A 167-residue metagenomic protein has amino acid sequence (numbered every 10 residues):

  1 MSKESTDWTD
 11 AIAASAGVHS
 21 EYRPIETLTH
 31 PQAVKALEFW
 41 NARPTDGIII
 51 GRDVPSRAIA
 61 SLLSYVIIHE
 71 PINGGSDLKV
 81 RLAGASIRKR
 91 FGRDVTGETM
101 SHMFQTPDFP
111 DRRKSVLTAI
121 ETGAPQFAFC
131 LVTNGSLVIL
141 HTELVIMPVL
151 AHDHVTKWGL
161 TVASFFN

Functional and structural regions predicted by a protein language model:
M1-M103, P110-N167: Intrinsically disordered, low-complexity terminal regulatory regions
